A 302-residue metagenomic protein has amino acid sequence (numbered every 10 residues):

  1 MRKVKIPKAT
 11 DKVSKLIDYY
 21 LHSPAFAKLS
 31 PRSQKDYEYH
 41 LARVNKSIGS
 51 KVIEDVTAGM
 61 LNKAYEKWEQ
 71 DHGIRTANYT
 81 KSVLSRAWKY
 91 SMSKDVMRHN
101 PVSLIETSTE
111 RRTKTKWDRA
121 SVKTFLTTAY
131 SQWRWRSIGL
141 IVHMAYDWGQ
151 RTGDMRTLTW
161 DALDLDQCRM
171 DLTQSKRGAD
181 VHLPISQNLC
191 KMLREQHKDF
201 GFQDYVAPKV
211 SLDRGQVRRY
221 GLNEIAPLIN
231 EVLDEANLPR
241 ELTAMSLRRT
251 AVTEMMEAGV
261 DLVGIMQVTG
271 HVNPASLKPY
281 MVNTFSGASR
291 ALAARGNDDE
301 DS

Functional and structural regions predicted by a protein language model:
M1-P7, D18-R32, Y39-K114, T127-S131 (+1 more regions): N-terminal core-binding DNA-recognition domain of tyrosine recombinases/integrases
I6, Q167, K209-G215, A294-S302: C-terminal secondary-structure termini that scaffold catalytic or DNA-interacting sites
I74, N78-T80, M97-R98, S103-T152 (+4 more regions): Basic, Lys/Arg- and aromatic-enriched nucleic-acid-binding interface segment
S85-K89, G139-G153, T253-E257, G296: Short pre-functional
K116, Q174-G178, T269-A294: Catalytic-site neighborhood detector that most strongly recognizes the C-terminal catalytic loop/helix of tyrosine
S121, T157-K198: Conserved tyrosine-mediated DNA breakage-rejoining catalytic core shared by Y-recombinases
A129-I138, W148, L183, D199-Y205 (+2 more regions): Short, basic (Lys/Arg/His-rich) helix/loop patches that form interaction surfaces in the mid-to-C-terminal regions
S175-E195, Q203-N230: C-terminal catalytic core of Y-nucleophile DNA break-rejoin enzymes
